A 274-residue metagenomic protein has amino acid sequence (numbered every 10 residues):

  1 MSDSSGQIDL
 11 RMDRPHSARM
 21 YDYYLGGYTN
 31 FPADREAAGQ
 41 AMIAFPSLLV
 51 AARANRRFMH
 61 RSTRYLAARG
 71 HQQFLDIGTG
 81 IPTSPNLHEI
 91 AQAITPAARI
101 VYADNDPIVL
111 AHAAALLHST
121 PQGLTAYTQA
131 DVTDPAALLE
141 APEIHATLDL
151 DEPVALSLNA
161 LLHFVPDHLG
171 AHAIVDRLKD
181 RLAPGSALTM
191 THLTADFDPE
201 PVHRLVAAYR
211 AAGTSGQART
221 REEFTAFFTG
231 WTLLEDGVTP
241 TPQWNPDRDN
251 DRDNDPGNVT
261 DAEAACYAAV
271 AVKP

Functional and structural regions predicted by a protein language model:
M1-A130, D134-T147, A265: Rossmann-like AdoMet
T128, V154-L158, I174, R181-H192: Conserved beta-strand signature within the Rossmann-like core of class I S-adenosyl-L-methionine
V132-T133, L138, P142-H172, L178: A short SAM/SAH-binding and catalytic strip from SAM-dependent methyltransferases
L161-F164, L193-F197: Short "lid" loop at the C-terminus of a central beta-strand within the Rossmann-like core of SAM-dependent
R177-K179, F228: Class I S-adenosylmethionine-dependent transferase superfamily signal
D198-A212: Short, glycine-/aromatic-enriched active-site segment of Class I SAM-dependent methyltransferases
T214-V238: Short alpha-helix
G237, W244-P274: Core SAM-dependent methyltransferase catalytic element
